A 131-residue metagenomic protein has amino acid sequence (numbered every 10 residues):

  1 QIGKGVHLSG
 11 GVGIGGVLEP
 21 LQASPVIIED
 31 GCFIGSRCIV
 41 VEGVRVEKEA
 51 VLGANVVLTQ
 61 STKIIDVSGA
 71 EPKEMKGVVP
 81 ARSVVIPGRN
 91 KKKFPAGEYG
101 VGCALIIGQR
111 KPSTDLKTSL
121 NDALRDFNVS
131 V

Functional and structural regions predicted by a protein language model:
Q1-K93: Structural signal for interior beta-strand "rungs" in well-ordered beta-sheet cores of soluble enzyme domains
K76, A81-V131: Terminal amphipathic alpha-helical/low-complexity segments used for targeting or macromolecular assembly
